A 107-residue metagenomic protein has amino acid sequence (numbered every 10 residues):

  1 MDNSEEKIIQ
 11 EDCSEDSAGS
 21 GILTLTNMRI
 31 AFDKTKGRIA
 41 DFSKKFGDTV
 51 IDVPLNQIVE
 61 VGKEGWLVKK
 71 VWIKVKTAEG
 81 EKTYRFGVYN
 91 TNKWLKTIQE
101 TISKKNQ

Functional and structural regions predicted by a protein language model:
M1-M28, D33-T35, K45-V50, G65 (+3 more regions): Anionic N-terminal interaction surfaces
G37-A40, Q57-K74: Short acidic, Gly/Pro-enriched loop/turn segments at secondary-structure junctions
P54: Flexible N-lobe loop architecture of eukaryotic-like protein kinase catalytic domains
I73-E81: Short helix/strand-capping connector loops at secondary-structure junctions
